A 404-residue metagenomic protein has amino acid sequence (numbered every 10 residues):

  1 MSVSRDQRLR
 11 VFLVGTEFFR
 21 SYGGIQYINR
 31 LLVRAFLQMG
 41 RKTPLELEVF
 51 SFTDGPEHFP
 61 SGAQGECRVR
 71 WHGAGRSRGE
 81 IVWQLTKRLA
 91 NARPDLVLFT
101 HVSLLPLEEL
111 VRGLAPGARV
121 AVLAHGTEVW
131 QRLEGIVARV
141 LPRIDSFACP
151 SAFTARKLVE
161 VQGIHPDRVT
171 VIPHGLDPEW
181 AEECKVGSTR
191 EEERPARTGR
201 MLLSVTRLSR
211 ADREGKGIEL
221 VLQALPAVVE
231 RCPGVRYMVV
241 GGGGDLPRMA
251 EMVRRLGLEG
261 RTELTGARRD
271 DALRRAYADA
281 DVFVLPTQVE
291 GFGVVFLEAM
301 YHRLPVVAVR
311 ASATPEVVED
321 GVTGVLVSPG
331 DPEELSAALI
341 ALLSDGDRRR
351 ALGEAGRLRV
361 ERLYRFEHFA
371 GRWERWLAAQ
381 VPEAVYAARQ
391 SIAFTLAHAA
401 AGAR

Functional and structural regions predicted by a protein language model:
V14, P195-K216, L222-L225: Conserved donor-binding/catalytic core segment of Leloir-type glycosyltransferases
G15-Y22, I28-G79: N-terminal strand-loop element at the rim of the active site of nucleotide-sugar-dependent glycosyltransferases
F153, G175: Carbohydrate-associated surface elements
P247-R268: Nucleotide-activated donor-binding/catalytic signature segment of Leloir-type glycosyltransferases, i.e., the conserved
A267-R268, R275-A280: Short alpha-helical donor nucleotide-sugar binding micro-motif in glycosyltransferases
Q288: Aromatic "clamp/platform" in nucleotide-sugar-dependent glycosyltransferases that forms part of the donor/acceptor
P305-A308, V318: Short hydrophobic beta-strand element within catalytic cores of glycosyltransferases and related nucleotide-activated
D320-G321, V325-P332, A341-D347: Conserved acidic donor-binding segment of nucleotide-sugar-dependent glycosyltransferases
